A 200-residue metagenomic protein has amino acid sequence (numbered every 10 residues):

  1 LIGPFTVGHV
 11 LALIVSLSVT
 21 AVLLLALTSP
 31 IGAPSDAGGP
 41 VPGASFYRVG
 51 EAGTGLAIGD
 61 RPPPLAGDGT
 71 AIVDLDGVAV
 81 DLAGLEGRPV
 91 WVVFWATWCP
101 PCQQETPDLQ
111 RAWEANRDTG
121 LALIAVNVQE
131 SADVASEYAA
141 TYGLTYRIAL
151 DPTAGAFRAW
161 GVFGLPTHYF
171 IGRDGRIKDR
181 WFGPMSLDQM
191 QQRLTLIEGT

Functional and structural regions predicted by a protein language model:
L1-A66, T200: N-terminal targeting signals for export/organelle localization
H9, E137-T145, L150-G199: Thiol/disulfide oxidoreductase modules built on the thioredoxin-like
D60-V90: A short beta-strand-turn-helix
L65, T70, V80, F94-W95 (+3 more regions): Conserved hydrophobic/aromatic "anchor" residues that stabilize well-ordered secondary structure elements
R88-V90, W95-W98, G164: Short pre-active-site segment immediately N-terminal to redox-active cysteine/selenocysteine motifs in thiol-based
F94-R111: Conserved redox-active cysteine motifs that mediate thiol-disulfide chemistry, especially di-cysteine Cys-X(1-2)-Cys
Q104, E114-T153, L165: Conserved segment of the thioredoxin-like fold in thiol-based oxidoreductases
